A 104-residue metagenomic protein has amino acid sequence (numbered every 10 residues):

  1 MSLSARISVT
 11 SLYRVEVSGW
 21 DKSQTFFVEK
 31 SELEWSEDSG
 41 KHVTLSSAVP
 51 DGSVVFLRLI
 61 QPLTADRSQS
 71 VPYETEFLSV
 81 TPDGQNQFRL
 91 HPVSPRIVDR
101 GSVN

Functional and structural regions predicted by a protein language model:
M1-N104: Structured alpha-helical
